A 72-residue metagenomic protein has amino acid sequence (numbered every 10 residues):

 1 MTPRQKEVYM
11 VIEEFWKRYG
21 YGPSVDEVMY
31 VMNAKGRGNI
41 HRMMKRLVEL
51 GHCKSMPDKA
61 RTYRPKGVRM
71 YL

Functional and structural regions predicted by a protein language model:
Q5, V25, G36-R37: The DNA-contacting recognition helix of HTH DNA-binding domains and analogous helical DNA-recognition elements
Q5, Y19, D58-L72: Short, cationic-aromatic polyanion-contact patches
E7-E14: Pre-recognition alpha-helix immediately N-terminal to the DNA-recognition helix within helix-turn-helix or winged-helix
V8, N39-I40: Helix-turn-helix DNA-binding helix
E14-G20: Short helix-capping/hinge SLiMs at alpha-helix to coil transitions
G22-V31: A short alpha-helical element within helix-turn-helix/winged-helix DNA-binding domains across DNA-binding proteins
M44-K45: Short, hydrophobic-biased segments on the C-terminal half of alpha helices that form "recognition helices"
V48-D58: A short, conserved structural fragment
